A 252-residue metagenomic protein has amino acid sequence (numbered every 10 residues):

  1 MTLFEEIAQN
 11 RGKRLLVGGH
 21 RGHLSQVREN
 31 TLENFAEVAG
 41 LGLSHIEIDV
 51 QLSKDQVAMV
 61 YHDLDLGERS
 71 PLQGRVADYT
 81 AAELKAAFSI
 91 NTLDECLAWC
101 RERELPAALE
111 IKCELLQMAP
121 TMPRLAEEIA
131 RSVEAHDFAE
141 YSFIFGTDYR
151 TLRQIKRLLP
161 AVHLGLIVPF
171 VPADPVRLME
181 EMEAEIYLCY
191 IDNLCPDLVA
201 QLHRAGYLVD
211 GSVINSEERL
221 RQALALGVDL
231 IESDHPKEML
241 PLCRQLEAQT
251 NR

Functional and structural regions predicted by a protein language model:
M1-R252: Phosphate-group recognition and catalysis centered on beta-loop-alpha active-site segments
